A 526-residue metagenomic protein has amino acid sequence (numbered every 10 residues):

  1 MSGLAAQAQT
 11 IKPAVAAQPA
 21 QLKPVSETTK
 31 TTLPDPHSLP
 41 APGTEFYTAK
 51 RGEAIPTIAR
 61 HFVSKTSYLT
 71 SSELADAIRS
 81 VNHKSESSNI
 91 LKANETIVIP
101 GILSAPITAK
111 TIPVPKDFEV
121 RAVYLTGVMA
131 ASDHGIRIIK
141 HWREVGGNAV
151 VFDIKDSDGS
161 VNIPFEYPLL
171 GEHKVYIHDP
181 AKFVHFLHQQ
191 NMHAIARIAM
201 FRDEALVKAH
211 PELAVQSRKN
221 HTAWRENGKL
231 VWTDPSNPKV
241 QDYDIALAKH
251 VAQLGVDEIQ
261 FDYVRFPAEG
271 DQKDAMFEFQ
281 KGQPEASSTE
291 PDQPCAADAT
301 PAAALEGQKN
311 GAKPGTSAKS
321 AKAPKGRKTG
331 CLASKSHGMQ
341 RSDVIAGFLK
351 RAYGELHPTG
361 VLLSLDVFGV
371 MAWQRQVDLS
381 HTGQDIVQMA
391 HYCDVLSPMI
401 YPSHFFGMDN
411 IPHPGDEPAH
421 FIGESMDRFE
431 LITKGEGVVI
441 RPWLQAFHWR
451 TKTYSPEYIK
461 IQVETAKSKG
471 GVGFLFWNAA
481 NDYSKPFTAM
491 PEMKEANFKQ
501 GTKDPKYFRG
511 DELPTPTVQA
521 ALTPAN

Functional and structural regions predicted by a protein language model:
V15, P19-S67: Primarily a LysM-type cell-wall glycan-binding module
I112-A130, F201-Q253: Active-site-adjacent "subsite" loops/lids of carbohydrate-active enzymes
G135-G159, Q253-E258, Y392-V395, K469-G473: Catalytic domains of carbohydrate-active enzymes, especially glycoside hydrolases
V145-I177, F277, M490: Aromatic-lined carbohydrate-binding/catalytic grooves of carbohydrate-active enzymes
A149, D179-R225, E258-Y263, G360: Glycine-rich, aromatic-flanked loop segments that form ligand/cofactor-binding clefts across common enzyme folds
N162-E172, D203-E226, V264-A297, P301 (+5 more regions): Aromatic- and acidic-residue-enriched segments that line the glycan-binding/catalytic groove of carbohydrate-active
G330-R450: Glycoside hydrolase catalytic-domain groove-lining segments
C393-G407, G415-G423, R428-V518: Substrate-binding cleft of secreted/luminal carbohydrate-active enzymes
